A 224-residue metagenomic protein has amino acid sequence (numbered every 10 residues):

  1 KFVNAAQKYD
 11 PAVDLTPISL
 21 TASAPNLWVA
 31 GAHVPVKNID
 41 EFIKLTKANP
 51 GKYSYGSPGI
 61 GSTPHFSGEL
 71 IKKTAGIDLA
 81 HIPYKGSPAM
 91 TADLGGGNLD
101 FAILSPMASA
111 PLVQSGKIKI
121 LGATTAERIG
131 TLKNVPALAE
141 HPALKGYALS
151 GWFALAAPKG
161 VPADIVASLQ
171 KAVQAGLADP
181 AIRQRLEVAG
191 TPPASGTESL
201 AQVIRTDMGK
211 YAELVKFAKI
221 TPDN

Functional and structural regions predicted by a protein language model:
K1-A6, H65, L70-T74, F101-V135: A ligand-binding cleft/hinge motif common to bilobed small-molecule-binding domains
F2-A89, L138-A143, W152-R185, T191: Hinge/capping helix and adjacent helix->loop/strand transition within the periplasmic-binding protein
L20, Y84, I103-L104, A123 (+1 more regions): Short beta-strand and adjacent tight-turn residues that come in two discontinuous sequence segments and form the edges
N38, P83, G97-N98, K117 (+4 more regions): Conserved functional loop/turn residues at catalytic and ligand-binding sites
N49-Y53, I77, G95-L104, K117-I120 (+1 more regions): Alpha-to-beta junction loops
M90-T91, S109: Short, hydrophobic alpha-helical packing/hinge segments within bilobed ligand-binding/sensory domains
R185-V203: Surface-exposed aromatic
T197-N224: Extracellular/periplasmic bilobal clamshell ligand-binding domains
